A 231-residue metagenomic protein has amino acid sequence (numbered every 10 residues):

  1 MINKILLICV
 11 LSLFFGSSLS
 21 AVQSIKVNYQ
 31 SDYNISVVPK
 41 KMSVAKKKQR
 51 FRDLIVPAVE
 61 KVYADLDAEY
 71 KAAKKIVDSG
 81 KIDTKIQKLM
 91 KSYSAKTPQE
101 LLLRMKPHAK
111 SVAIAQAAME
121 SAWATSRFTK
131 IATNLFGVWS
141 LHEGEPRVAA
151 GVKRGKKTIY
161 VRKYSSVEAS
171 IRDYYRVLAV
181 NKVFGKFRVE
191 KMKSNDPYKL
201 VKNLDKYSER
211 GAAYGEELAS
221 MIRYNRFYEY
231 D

Functional and structural regions predicted by a protein language model:
M1-I2, K40: Short, Lys/Arg-rich N-terminal segment immediately upstream of the first membrane anchor
I2-I8: Sec-dependent signal peptide recognition, specifically the positively charged N-region followed immediately by
I8-G16: Bacterial N-terminal signal peptides
S18-A115, M119, W123-D231: Catalytic cores of secreted/periplasmic lytic hydrolases that degrade extracellular macromolecules
